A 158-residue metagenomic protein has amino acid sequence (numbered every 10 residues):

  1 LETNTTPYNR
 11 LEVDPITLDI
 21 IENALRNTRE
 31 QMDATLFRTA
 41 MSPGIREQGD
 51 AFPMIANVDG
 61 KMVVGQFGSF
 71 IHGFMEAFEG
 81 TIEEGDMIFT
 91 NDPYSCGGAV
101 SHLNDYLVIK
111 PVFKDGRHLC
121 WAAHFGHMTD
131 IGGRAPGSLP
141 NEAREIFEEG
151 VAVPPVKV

Functional and structural regions predicted by a protein language model:
L1-E2, G85: Generic low-polarity alpha-helical segments
E2-I71: Long, charge-dense accessory insertions within large macromolecular proteins
A34-T35, T39-S42, K61, G65-P111: Conserved mixed alpha/beta core segments that line enzyme active sites in large multi-domain catalysts
I45-E47, N104, E145: A generic structural signal for short, solvent-exposed coil/turn residues that cap or connect secondary-structure
F52, K61, D86-M87, R117-W121: Beta-sheet entry/capping signal
I55, P111-V112: Hydrophobic beta-strand positions
D59, P93-Y94, F125, K157: A broadly conserved detector of short glycine/acidic/proline-rich loop/turn motifs that flank catalytic sites and bind
F113-V158: Mobile "lid/hinge" segments at catalytic clefts and subdomain interfaces of large enzymes
